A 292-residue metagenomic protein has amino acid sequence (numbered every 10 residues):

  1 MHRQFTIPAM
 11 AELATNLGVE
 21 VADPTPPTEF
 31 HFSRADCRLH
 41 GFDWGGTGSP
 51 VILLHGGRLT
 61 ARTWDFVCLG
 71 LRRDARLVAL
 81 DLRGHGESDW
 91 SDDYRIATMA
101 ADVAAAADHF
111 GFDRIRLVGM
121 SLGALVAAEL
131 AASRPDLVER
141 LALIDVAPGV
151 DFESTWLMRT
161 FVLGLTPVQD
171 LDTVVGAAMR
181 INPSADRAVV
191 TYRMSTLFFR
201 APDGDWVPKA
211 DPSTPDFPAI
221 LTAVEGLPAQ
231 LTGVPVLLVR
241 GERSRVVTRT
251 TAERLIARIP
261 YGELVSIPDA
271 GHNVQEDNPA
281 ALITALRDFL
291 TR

Functional and structural regions predicted by a protein language model:
M1-V51, R73-A75, R287, T291-R292: Alpha/beta-hydrolase fold catalytic core
R38-D89: Conserved HGGG/HGGXW glycine-rich cap/lid loop of the alpha/beta-hydrolase fold
D65-L69, V78-L122, T284: Active-site loop/oxyanion-hole signature of alpha/beta-hydrolase fold enzymes
A128-A132, E139-L171: Flexible "cap/lid" loop of the alpha/beta hydrolase fold
Q169-E225: Conserved alpha/beta-hydrolase catalytic His-Asp/Glu region
A201-A257, S266: Conserved serine/cysteine hydrolase catalytic core
I259-H272: Catalytic histidine neighborhood in serine/cysteine hydrolases with alpha/beta-hydrolase-type architecture
A270-P279, I283: Catalytic histidine-centered segment of alpha/beta-hydrolase-like enzymes
